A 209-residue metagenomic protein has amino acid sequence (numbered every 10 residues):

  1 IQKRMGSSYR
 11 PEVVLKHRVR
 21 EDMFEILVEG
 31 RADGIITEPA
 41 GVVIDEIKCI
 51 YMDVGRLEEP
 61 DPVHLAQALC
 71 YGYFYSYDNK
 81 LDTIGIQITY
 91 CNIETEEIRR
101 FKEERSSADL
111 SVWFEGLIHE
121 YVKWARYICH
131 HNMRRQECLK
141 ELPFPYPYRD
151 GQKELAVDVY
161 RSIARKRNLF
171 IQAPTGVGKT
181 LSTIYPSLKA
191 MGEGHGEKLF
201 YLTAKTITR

Functional and structural regions predicted by a protein language model:
I1-E21: Acidic-basic catalytic patches of nuclease active cores, encompassing PD-(D/E)XK and other metal-cofactor nuclease
H17-S111: Mg2+/Mn2+-dependent nuclease catalytic core
A108-K140: Polybasic (Lys/Arg-rich)
C129-Q172, Y185: Conserved pre-motif I regulatory segment
Q172-V177, T203-A204: Active-site nucleophile and cofactor-binding loops and adjacent substrate-binding regions of central metabolic enzymes
G178-K189: Motif I (Walker A/P-loop) of helicase-class P-loop NTPases
A190-E197: Post-Walker A helix-loop "phosphate-sensing" segment adjacent to the P-loop in P-loop NTPases
K198-R209: Conserved Walker A/P-loop ATP-binding site and its immediately adjacent core in helicase/helicase-like ATPase domains
